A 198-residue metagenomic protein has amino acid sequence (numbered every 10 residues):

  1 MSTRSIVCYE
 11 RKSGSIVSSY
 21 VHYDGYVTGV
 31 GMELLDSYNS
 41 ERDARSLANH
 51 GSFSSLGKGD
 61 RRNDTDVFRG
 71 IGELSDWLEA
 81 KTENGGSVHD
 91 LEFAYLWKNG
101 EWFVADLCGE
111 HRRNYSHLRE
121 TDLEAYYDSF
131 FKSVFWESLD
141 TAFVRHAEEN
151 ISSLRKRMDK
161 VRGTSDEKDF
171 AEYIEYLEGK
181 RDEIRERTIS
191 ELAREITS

Functional and structural regions predicted by a protein language model:
R4-Y9: Short beta-strand scaffold segments in enzyme catalytic cores
E10-S15, W97-G100: Short acidic-glycine loop/turn motifs at beta-strand connectors
V17-G29, G109-H111: Short, solvent-exposed aromatic-acidic interface loops
V30-D36: Cysteine protease-like catalytic core of ubiquitin/ubiquitin-like
S40-T197: Low-complexity intrinsically disordered segments
